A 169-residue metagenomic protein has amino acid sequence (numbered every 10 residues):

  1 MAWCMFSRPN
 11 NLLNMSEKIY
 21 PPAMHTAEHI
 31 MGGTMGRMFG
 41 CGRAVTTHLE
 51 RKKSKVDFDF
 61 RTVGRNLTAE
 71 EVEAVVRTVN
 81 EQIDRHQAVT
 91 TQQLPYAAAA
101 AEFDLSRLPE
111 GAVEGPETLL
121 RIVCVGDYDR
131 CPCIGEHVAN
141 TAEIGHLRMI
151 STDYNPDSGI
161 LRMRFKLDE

Functional and structural regions predicted by a protein language model:
M1-E169: Active-/binding-site microenvironments in catalytic and ligand-binding cores
